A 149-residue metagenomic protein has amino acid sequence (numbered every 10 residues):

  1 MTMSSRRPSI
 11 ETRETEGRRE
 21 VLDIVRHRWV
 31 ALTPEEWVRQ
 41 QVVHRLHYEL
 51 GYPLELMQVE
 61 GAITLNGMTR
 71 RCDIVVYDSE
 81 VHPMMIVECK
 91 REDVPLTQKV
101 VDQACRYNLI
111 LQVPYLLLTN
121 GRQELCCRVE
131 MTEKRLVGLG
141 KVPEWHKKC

Functional and structural regions predicted by a protein language model:
M1-Y115, R122-C149: A short, conserved, highly charged catalytic patch centered on acidic carboxylates
